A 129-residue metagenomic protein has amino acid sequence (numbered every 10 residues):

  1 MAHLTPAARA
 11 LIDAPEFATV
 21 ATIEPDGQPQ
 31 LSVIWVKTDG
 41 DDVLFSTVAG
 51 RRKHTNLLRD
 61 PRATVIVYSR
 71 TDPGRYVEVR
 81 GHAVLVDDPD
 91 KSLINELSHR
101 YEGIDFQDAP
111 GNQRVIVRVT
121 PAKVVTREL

Functional and structural regions predicted by a protein language model:
M1-F17: Extreme N-terminal tail/first-helix region
A2-H3, D72-L129: Charged, gly/pro-rich active-site loop segments
R9-A10, W35, T55, F106-A109: Short secondary-structure boundary/capping segments
E16-V48, L57, A63-V67, E78: Short beta-strand segments
V48-A49, P89: Short beta->alpha linker loops
R51-K53, D72: Short, surface-exposed beta-strand-loop junctions and turns on beta-sheet-rich folds
